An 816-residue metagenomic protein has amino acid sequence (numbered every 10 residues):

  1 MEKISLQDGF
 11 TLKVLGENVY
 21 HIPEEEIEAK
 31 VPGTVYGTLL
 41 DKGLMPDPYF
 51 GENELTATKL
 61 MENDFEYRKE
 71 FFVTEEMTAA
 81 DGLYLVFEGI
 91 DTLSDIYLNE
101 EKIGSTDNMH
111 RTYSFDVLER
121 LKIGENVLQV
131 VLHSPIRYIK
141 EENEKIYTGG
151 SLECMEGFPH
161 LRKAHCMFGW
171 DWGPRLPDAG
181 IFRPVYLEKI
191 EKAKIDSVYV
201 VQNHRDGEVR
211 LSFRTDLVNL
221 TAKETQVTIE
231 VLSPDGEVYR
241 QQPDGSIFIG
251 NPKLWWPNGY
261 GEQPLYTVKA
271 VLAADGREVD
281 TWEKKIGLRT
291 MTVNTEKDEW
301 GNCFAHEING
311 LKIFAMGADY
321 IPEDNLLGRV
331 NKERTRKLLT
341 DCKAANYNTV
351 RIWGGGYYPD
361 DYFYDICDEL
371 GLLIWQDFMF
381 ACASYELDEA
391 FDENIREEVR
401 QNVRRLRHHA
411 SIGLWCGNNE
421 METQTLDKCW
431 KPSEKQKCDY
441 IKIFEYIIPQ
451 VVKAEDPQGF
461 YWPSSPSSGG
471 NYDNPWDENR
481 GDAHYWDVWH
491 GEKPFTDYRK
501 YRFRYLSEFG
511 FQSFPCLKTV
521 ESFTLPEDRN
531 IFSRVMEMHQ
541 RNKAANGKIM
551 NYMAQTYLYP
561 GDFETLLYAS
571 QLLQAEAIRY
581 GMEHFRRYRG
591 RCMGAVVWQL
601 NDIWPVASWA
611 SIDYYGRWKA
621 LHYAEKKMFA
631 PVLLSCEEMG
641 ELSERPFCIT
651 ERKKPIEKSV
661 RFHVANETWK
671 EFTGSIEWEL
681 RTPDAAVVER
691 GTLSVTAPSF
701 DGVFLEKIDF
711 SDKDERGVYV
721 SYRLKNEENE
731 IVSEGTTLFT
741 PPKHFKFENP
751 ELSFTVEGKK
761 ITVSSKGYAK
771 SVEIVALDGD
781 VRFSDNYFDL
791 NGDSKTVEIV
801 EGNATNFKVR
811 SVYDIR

Functional and structural regions predicted by a protein language model:
M1-T349, N479, R587-Y588, C592 (+2 more regions): Secreted/periplasmic carbohydrate-active enzymes, especially glycoside hydrolases
V14, N18-Y20, P177-G180, W415 (+3 more regions): Substrate-binding clefts and catalytic carboxylate motifs of secreted carbohydrate-active enzymes
D171-P174, P257, D319-N331, Y347-G356 (+4 more regions): The substrate-binding groove and active-site-proximal loops of carbohydrate-active enzymes, especially glycoside
I313, A345-V350, D368-L373, H408-L414 (+2 more regions): Loop/turn elements at helix/coil->beta-strand transitions in domains of secreted/extracellular proteins
M316-A318, V350-I352, I374-Q376, Y505-S507 (+1 more regions): Hydrophobic faces of well-ordered beta-strands that scaffold small-molecule active sites in alpha/beta enzyme cores
D341-C342, C367, L406, F585: Generic structural signal for hydrophobic
T349-E393, P475-Y485, W489-E492: Aromatic-lined substrate-binding rim segments of carbohydrate-active enzymes
L387-G470: Active-site neighborhood of glycoside hydrolase catalytic domains
